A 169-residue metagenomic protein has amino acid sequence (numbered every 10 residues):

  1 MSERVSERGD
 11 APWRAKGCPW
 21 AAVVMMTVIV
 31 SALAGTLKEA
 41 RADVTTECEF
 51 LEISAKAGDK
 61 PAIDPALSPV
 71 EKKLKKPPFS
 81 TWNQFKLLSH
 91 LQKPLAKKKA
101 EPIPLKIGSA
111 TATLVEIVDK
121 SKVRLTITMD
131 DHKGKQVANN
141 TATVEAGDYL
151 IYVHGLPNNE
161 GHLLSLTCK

Functional and structural regions predicted by a protein language model:
M1-C18: N-terminal secretory signal peptides that target proteins for export/translocation
A21-A32: Bacterial N-terminal signal peptides
A32-L33, N158: Amphipathic, positively biased hydrophobic alpha-helical segments used for protein targeting and membrane insertion
A40-K169: Outer membrane pore-forming secretion/assembly proteins and partners of Gram-negative envelopes
